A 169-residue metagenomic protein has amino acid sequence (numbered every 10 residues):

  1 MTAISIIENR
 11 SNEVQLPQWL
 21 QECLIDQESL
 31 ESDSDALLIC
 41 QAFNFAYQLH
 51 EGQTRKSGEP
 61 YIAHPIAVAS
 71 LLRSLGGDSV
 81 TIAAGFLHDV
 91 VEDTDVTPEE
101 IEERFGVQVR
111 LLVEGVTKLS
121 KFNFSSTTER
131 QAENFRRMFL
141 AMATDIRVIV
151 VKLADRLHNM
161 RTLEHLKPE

Functional and structural regions predicted by a protein language model:
M1-E169: Active-site helical microenvironments for divalent-metal-assisted chemistry
